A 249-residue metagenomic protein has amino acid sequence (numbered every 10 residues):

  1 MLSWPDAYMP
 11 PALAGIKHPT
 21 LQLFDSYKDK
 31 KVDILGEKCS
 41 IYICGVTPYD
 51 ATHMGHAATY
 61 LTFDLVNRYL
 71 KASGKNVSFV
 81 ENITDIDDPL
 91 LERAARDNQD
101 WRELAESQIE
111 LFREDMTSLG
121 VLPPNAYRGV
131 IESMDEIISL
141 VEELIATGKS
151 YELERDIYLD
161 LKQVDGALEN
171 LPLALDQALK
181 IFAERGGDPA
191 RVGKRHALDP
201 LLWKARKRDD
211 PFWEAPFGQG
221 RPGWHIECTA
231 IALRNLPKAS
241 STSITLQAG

Functional and structural regions predicted by a protein language model:
M1-G249: NTP-dependent nucleotidyl-transfer catalytic core
